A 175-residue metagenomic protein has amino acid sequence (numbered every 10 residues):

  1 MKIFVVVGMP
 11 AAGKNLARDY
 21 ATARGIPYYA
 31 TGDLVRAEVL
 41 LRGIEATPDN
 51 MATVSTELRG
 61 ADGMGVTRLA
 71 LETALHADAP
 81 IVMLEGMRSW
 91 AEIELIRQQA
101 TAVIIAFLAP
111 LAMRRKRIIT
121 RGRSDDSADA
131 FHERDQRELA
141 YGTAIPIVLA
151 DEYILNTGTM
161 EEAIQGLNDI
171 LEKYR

Functional and structural regions predicted by a protein language model:
M1-F4: Extreme N-terminal starter segment of soluble prokaryotic enzymes
M9, A21: P-loop (Walker A) phosphate-binding loop of NTP-binding proteins
K14-N15: Walker A/P-loop
G25, A79, A100, A150-D151: Short, well-ordered alpha-helix to beta-strand connector turns
P27-M83, M87-L95, S124, D129-A130: ATP-dependent small-molecule kinase phosphotransfer cores that center on conserved nucleotide phosphate-binding segments
Y28, I104, E152-L155: Short, well-ordered beta-strand core segments
A61, G65, T120-K173: Small-molecule kinase domains that catalyze NTP-dependent phosphoryl transfer to phosphate-bearing small molecules
E85-G86, R97-G122: Conserved phosphate-donor/acceptor-positioning beta-strand/loop module used by diverse small-molecule
